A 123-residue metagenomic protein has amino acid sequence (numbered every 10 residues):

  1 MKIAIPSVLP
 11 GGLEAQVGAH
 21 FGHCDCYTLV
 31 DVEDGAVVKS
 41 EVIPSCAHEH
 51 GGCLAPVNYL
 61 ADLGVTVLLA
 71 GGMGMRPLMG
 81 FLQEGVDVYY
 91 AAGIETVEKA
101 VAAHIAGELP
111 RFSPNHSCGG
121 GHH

Functional and structural regions predicted by a protein language model:
M1-G51, A55, Q83, Y89-H123: Non-catalytic interface/targeting segments
Y59-I94: Mid-chain, well-packed structural core segment of small domains
